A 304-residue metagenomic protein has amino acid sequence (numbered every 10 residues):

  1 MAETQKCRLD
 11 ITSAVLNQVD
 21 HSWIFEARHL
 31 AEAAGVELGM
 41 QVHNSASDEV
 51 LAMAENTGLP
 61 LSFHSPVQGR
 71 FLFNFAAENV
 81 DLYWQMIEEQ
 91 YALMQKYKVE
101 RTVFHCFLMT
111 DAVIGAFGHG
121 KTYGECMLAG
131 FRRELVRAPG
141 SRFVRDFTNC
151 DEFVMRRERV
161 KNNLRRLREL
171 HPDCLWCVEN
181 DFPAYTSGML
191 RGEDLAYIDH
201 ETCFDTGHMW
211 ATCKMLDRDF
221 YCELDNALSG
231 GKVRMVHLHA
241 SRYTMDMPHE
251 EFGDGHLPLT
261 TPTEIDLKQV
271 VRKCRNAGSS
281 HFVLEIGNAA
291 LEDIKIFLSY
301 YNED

Functional and structural regions predicted by a protein language model:
M1-Q90, H200-E201: N-terminal pre-domain/capping segments
T4-T12, G35-Q41, G58-S62, E100-V103 (+6 more regions): Structural preference for beta-strand elements that scaffold enzyme active sites
V15-N17, N44-A46, S65-G69, C106-T110 (+4 more regions): Active-site-proximal loop/turn and secondary-structure-junction residues that shape catalytic pockets, frequently
H21-R28, L51-M53, A116, V154-R166 (+3 more regions): Distinct, well-ordered alpha-helical segments
S45-G58, M86-K98, G188-L195, R218-R234: Short amphipathic alpha-helices and their capping/turn segments at secondary-structure boundaries
N74-A76, V80-D81, H208-S279: Gly/Pro-rich active-site loop or hairpin
A76-E201, K268: Active-site acidic/histidine proton-transfer and metal-coordination neighborhood in alpha/beta enzyme cores
I114-G130, E193-Y197, G253-K273, L291-D304: Short, electropositive alpha-helical surface patch
